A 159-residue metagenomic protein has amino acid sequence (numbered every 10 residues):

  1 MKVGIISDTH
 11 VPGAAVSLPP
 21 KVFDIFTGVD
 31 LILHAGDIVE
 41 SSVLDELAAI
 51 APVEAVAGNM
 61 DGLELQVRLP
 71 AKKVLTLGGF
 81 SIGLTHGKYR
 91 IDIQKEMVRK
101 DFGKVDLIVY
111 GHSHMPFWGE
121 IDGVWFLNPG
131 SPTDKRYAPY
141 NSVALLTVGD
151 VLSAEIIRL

Functional and structural regions predicted by a protein language model:
M1-V53, D61-P70, G79, P139-S142: N-terminal active-site segment of His-dependent metallophosphoesterases
I5-S7, L31-D37, E54-N59, G83-H86 (+2 more regions): Active-site neighborhood of phospho(di)ester-bond hydrolases with catalytic His/Asp-centered motifs
I6, G78, K100-K104, L127-L159: Binuclear metal-dependent phosphoesterase catalytic core
V11, E40, Y89, M115 (+1 more regions): Short active-site segment of divalent metal-dependent hydrolases/proteases that encodes the spacing between
I50-P52, A71-L75, D101, W125-N128: Short, hinge-like loop/turn segments at secondary-structure boundaries
D61-G103, D134-A138: Active-site-proximal segments of metal-dependent phosphoesterases and phosphodiesterases across multiple
K72-V74, F117-G119, S142-L146: Short beta-strand scaffold segments in enzyme catalytic cores
L107, S113-D122, V151-L159: A short C-terminal boundary segment appended to hydrolase-like catalytic domains
